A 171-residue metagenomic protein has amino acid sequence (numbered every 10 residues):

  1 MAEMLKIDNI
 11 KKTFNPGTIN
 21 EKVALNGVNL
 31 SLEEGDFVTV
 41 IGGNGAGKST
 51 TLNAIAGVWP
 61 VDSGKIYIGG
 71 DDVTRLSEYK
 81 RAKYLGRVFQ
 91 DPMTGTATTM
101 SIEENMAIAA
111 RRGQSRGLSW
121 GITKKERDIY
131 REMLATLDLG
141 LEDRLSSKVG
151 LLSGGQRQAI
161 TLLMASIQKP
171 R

Functional and structural regions predicted by a protein language model:
T18, P60, D72-G86, T94 (+2 more regions): ABC ATPase NBD coupling module
I41-G43: The feature captures the beta-strand-to-loop junction immediately N-terminal to the Walker
A56: Helix-to-loop junction immediately C-terminal to a conserved catalytic motif
G64-D72: Conserved ABC transporter NBD signature motif
T99-S115: Q-loop/switch helix immediately C-terminal to the Walker
M133-L151, K169: Conserved ABC nucleotide-binding domain
A165-R171: A short, proline-enriched helix->beta-strand linker immediately N-terminal to the Walker B motif in ABC-type P-loop
